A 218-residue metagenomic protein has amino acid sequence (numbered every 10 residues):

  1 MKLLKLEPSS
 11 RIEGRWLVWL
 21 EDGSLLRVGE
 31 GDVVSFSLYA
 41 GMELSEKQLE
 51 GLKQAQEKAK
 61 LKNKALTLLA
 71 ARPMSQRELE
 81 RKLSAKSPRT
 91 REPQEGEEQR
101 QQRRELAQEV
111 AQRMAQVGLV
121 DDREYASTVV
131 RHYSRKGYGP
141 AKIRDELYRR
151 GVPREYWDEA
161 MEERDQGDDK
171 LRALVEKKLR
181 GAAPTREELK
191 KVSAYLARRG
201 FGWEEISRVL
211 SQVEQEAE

Functional and structural regions predicted by a protein language model:
M1-E218: An alpha-helical, amphipathic repeat domain used for nucleic-acid recognition, typified by the mTERF helical solenoid
